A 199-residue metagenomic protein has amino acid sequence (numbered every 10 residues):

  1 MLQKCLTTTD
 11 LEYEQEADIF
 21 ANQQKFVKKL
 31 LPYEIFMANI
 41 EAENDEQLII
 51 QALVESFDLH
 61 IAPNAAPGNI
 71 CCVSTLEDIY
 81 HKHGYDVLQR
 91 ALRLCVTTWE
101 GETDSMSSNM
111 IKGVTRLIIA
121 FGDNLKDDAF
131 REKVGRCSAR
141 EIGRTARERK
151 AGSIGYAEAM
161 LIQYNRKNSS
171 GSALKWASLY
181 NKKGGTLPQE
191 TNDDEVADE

Functional and structural regions predicted by a protein language model:
L2-E199: Accessory terminal alpha-helical modules
